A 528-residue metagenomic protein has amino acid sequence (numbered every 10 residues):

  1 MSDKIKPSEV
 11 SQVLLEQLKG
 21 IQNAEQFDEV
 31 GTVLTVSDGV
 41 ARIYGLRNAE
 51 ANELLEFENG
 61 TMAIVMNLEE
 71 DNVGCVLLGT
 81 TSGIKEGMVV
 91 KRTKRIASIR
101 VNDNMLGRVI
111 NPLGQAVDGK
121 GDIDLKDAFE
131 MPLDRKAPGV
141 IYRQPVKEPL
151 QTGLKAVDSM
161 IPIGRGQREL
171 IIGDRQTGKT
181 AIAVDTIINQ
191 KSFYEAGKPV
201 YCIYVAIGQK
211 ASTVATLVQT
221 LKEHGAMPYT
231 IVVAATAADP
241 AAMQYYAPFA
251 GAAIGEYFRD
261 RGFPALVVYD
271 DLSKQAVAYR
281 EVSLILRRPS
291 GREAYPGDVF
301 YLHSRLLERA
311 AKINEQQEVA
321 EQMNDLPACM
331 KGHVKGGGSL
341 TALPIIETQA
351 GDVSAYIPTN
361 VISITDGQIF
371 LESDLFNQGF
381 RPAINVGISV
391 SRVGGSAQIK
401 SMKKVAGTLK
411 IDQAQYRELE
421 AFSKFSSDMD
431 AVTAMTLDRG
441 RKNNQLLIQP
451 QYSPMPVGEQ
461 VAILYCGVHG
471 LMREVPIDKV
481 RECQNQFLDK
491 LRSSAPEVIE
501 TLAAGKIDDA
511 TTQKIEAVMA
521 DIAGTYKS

Functional and structural regions predicted by a protein language model:
S2-Q17, N23-Q26, T32-L150: Acidic-enriched and Gly/Ser
M88-V90, A97, V101-N104, V117-Q167 (+4 more regions): P-loop NTPase nucleotide-binding/switch module
Q144-L150, R175, C202-I207, T230-A247 (+2 more regions): Flexible beta-alpha connector loops of hexameric P-loop NTPases
T180-P228, A253, D260: Conserved P-loop
P199-Y201, P228-I231, G262-L266, G337-A342: Loop/turn-to-beta-strand initiation segments
M243-Y279, K331-G332: Phosphate-binding/switch loop-helix module in NTP-utilizing enzymes
K274, E281-S528: Conserved catalytic/coupling modules of large nucleotide/cofactor-utilizing molecular machines
